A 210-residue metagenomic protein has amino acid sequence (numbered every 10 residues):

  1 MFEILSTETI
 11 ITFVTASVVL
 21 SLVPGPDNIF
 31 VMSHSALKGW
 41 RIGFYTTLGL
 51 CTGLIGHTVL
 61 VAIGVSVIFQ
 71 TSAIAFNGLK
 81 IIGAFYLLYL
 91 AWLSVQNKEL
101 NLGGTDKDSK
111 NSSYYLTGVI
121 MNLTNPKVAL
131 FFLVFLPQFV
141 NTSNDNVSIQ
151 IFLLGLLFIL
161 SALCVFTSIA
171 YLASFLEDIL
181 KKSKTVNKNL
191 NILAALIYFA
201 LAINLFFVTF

Functional and structural regions predicted by a protein language model:
E3-N77, L133-L154, I159, E177: Juxtamembrane transmembrane-helix termini in multi-pass membrane transport proteins
P26-I29, L88, L130, F166-A170: Residues that mark transmembrane-helix kinks and helix-interface sites in multi-pass secondary transporters
S35-I42, S109-K110, K181-T185: Juxtamembrane helix-boundary/capping and inter-helix hinge elements in multi-pass membrane proteins
W40-T117, L172: Membrane helix-loop-helix hairpins that form the core translocation module of multi-pass transporters
T52-G56, Y115, V119-L130, L190-A195: Select subsegments of transmembrane alpha-helices in polytopic membrane proteins, especially boundary-proximal
T58-A62, L123-L133, L196-F210: Hydrophobic alpha-helical transmembrane segments in multi-pass integral membrane proteins
T71-E99, V165, I169, E177-F210: Selective transmembrane alpha-helices of multi-pass membrane proteins
